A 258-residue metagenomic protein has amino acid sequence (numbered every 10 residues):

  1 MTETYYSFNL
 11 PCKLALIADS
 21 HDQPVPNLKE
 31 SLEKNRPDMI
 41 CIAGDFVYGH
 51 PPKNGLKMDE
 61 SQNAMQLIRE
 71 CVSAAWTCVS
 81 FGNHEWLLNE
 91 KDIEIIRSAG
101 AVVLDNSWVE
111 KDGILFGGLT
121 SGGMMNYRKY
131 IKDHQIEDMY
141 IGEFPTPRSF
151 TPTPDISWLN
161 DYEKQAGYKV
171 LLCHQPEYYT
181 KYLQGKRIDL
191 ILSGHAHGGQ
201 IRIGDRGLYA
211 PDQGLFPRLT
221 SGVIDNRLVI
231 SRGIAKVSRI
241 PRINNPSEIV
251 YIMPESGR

Functional and structural regions predicted by a protein language model:
M1-D38, P52-N54, E90, E163: N-terminal signal-anchor transmembrane helix
Y6-A15, A101, W108-S121, K164-Y168 (+2 more regions): Beta-strand-turn-beta hairpins that frame and shape the catalytic cleft of phosphate-ester-processing enzymes
L14-P26, F46-E60, L87, M124-T146 (+2 more regions): Acidic/histidine-rich helix-loop elements that form or flank divalent-metal/phosphate-binding sites at the catalytic
L16-D19, M39-D45, W76-N83, L104-S107 (+3 more regions): Active-site neighborhood of phospho(di)ester-bond hydrolases with catalytic His/Asp-centered motifs
P26-D112: Core catalytic region of metal-dependent phosphoesterases/phosphodiesterases, especially metallo-beta-lactamase-like
E33-R36, K111, Y162-G167, G185-K186 (+1 more regions): Glycine-rich phosphate-binding loop signature in dinucleotide/nucleotide-binding domains
A99, D112-C173, Y179-K181, R239-I243: Binuclear metal-dependent hydrolase catalytic cores centered on His/Asp/Glu-rich metal-binding motifs
P176-M253: Conserved beta-sheet core of the metallophosphoesterase superfamily
